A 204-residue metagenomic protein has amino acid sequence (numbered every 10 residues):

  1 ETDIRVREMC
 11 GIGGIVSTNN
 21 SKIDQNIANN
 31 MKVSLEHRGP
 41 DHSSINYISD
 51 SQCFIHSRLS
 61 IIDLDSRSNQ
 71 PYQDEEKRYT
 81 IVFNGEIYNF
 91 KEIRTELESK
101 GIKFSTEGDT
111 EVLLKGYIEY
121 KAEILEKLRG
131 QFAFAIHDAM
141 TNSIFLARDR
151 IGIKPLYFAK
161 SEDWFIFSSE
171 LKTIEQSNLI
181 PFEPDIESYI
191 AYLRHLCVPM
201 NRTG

Functional and structural regions predicted by a protein language model:
R7-G204: Cysteine-centered catalytic environments shared across enzyme families
